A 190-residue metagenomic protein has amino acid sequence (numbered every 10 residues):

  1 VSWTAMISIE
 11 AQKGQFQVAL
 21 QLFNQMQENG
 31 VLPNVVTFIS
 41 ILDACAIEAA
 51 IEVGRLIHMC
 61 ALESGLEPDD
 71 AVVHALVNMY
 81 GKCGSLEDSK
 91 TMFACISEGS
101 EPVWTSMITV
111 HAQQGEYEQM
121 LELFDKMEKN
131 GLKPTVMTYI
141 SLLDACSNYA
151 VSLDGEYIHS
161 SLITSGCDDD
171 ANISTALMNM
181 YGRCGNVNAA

Functional and structural regions predicted by a protein language model:
W3-T4, S8, A19, N34-I39 (+12 more regions): Pentatricopeptide repeat
Q15, Q25-G30, E116, K129: Core domains of intracellular innate-immunity/apoptotic signalosomes
Q27, H58, H111, E128 (+2 more regions): Alpha-helical polar/charged "hotspots" used for coordination or helix-helix interfaces
